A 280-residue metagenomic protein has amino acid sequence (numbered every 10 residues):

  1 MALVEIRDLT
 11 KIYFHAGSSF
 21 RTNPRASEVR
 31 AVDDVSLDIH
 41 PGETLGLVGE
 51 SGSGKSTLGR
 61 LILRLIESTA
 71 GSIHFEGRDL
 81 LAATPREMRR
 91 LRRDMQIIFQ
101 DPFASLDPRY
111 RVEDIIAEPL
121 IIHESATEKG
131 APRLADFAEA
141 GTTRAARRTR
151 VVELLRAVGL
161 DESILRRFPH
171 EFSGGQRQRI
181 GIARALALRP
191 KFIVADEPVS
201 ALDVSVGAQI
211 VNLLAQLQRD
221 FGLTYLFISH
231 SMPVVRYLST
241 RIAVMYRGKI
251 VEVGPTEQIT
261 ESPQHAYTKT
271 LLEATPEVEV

Functional and structural regions predicted by a protein language model:
S19-A26, L80-Q96, D114, I122 (+2 more regions): ABC ATPase NBD coupling module
L63: Helix-to-loop junction immediately C-terminal to a conserved catalytic motif
G71-D79: Conserved ABC transporter NBD signature motif
D79, E124, A131-S163, Q216 (+1 more regions): Conserved ABC ATPase "signature" region
F168-F172, Q176: Conserved ABC ATPase signature
R189: Conserved catalytic motifs of ABC-family nucleotide-binding domains
